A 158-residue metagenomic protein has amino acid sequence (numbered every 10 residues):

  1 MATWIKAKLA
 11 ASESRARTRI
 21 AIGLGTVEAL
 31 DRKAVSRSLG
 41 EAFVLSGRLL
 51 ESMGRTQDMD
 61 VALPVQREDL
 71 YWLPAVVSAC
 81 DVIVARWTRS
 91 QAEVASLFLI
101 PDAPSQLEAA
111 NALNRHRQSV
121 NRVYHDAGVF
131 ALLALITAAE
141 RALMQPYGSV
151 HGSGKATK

Functional and structural regions predicted by a protein language model:
M1-K158: Regulatory and interdomain segments flanking nucleotide-handling catalytic cores in signaling/defense enzymes
